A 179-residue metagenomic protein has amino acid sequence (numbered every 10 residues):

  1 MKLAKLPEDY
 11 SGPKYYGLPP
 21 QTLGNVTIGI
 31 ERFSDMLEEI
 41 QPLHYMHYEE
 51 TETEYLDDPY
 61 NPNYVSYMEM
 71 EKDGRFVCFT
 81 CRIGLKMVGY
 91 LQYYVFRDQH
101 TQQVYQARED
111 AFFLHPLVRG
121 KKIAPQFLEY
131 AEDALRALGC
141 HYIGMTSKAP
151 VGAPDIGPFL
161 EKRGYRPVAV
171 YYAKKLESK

Functional and structural regions predicted by a protein language model:
L3, G157, E161-K179: C-terminal "cap" of GNAT-fold acetyltransferases
G12-Y60: Short amphipathic alpha-helix that is part of the acyltransferase structural core
M68-T80: A short helix-loop-beta-strand connector motif used in the catalytic cores of GNAT acetyltransferases and, in some
T80, K86-V95: Conserved beta-strand in the GNAT
D98-E109, V168: A conserved beta-turn-beta hairpin within the catalytic core of GNAT-like acetyltransferases that forms part
D110-G120: A short, internal acetyl-CoA/4′-phosphopantetheine-binding micro-motif in the GNAT/acyltransferase core
G120-D133: Conserved acetyl-CoA-binding loop-helix of GNAT-fold acetyltransferases
I143-D155: Conserved beta-strand-loop-alpha-helix junction that forms the acyl-donor binding cleft
